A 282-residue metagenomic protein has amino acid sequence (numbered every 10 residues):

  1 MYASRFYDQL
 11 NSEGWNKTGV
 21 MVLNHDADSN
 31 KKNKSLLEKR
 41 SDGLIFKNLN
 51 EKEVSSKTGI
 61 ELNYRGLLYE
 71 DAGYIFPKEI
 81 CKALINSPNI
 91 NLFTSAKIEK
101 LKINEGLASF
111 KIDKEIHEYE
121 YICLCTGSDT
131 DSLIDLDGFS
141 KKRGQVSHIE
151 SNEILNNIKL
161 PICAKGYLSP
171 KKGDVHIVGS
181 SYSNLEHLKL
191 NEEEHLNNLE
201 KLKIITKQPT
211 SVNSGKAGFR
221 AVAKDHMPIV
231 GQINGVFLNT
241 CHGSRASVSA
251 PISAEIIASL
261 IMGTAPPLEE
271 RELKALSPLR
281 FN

Functional and structural regions predicted by a protein language model:
M1-K57, N63: Dinucleotide-binding Rossmann-like beta1-alpha1 core, especially the glycine-rich loop that anchors the ADP
M1-Y2, L23-K31, G66-I85, K189-E194 (+1 more regions): Short beta-strand to alpha-helix junction loop
G14-W15, Y121, T126-N234: Active-site substrate-recognition segment that forms the wall of the catalytic cavity or substrate channel
M21, F93, C123, F237-N239: Hydrophobic/aromatic beta-strand patches that form the interior of the parallel beta-sheet core in alpha/beta enzyme
K47-L49, N91-A96, S211-G215: General small-molecule cofactor/ligand-binding pocket signal
S56-Y64, K102-S109, H117, V222-M227 (+1 more regions): A short, glycine/Asx- and small/polar-enriched loop/turn that sits immediately N-terminal to a beta-strand
L67-Y121, C125: Helical element adjacent to the flavin cofactor pocket in flavoenzyme catalytic cores
S211-N282: C-terminal catalytic lobe of FAD-dependent flavoproteins
